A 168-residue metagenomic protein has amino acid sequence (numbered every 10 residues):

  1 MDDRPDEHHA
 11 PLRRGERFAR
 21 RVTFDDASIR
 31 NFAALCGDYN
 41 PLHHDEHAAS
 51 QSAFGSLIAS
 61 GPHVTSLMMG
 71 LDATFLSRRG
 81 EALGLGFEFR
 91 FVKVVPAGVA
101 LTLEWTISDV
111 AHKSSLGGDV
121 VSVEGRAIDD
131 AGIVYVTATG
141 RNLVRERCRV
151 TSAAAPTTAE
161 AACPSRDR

Functional and structural regions predicted by a protein language model:
M1-A59, E146: Catalytic strand-loop segment that frames the active site of acyl-thioester-processing enzymes
M1-R17, V95-R168: HotDog/MaoC-like acyl-thioester-processing domains
R14-R20, S28, D38, R79 (+3 more regions): A generic structural signal for short beta-strands and their flanking turns/coil linkers
A34, G84-L85, F89, D129-A131 (+1 more regions): Hydrophobic, well-ordered secondary-structure segments that either form specific early membrane-associated helices used
Y39, H63, T74, T158 (+1 more regions): Terminal targeting signals and extreme-terminal segments of soluble enzymes
S50-A59, T65-D109: Hydrophobic beta-strand-centered segment that forms part of the acyl-chain substrate-binding groove
